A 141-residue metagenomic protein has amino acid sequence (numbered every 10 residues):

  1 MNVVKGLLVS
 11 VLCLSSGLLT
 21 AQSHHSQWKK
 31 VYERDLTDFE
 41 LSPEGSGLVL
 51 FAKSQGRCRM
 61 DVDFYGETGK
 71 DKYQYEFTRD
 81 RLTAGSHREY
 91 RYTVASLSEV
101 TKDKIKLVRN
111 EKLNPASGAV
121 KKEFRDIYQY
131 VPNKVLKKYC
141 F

Functional and structural regions predicted by a protein language model:
M1-L8: Bacterial N-terminal signal peptides that target proteins for export
S10-C13: Short, linear, compositionally biased motifs with a strong N-terminal bias
Q22-Q74: N-terminal secretory signal peptides
F51, Y75-F77, E111-L113: Aromatic-rich beta-strand edge motifs centered on tyrosine
D63-D103: Mid-chain, structured segments of secreted extracytoplasmic proteins
I105-F141: C-terminal partner/receptor-binding element of secreted or periplasmic proteins
